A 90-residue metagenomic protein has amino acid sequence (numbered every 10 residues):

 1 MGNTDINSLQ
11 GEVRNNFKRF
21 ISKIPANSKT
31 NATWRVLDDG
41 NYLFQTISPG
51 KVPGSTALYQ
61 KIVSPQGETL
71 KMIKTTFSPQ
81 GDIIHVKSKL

Functional and structural regions predicted by a protein language model:
M1-L90: Catalytic toxin/effector domains delivered as secreted proteins or via bacterial secretion systems
